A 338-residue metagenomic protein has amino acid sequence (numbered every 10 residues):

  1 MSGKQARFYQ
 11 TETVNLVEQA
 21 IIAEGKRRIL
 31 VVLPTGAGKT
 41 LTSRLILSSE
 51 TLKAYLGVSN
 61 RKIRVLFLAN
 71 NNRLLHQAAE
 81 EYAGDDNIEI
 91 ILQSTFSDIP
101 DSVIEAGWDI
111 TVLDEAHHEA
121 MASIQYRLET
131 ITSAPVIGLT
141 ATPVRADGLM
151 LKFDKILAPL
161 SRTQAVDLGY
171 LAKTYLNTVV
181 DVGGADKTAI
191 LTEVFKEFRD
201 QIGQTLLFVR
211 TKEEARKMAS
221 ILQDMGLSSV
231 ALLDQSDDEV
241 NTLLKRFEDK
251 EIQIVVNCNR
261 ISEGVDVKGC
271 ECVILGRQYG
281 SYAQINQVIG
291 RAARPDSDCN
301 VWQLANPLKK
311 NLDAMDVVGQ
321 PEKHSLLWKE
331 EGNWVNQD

Functional and structural regions predicted by a protein language model:
M1-V32: Conserved pre-motif I regulatory segment
E24-I46: Walker A/P-loop
T35-T42, E50, V58-Y82, K212-E213: Conserved Walker A/P-loop ATP-binding site and its immediately adjacent core in helicase/helicase-like ATPase domains
H76, K217, L227-N259: Conserved helicase ATPase core of P-loop NTP-dependent helicases/translocases
H117-L171: Post-DEXD/H (motif II) to motif III coupling segment of the RecA-like Helicase ATP-binding lobe
I156-E213: Conserved interdomain linker/interface between the two RecA-like ATPase lobes of SF2 helicase motors
I254-N257, E263-Q278, Q284, N300-L304: A short beta-strand element within the Helicase C-terminal
R291-V318: Conserved segment of the helicase C-terminal RecA-like domain
